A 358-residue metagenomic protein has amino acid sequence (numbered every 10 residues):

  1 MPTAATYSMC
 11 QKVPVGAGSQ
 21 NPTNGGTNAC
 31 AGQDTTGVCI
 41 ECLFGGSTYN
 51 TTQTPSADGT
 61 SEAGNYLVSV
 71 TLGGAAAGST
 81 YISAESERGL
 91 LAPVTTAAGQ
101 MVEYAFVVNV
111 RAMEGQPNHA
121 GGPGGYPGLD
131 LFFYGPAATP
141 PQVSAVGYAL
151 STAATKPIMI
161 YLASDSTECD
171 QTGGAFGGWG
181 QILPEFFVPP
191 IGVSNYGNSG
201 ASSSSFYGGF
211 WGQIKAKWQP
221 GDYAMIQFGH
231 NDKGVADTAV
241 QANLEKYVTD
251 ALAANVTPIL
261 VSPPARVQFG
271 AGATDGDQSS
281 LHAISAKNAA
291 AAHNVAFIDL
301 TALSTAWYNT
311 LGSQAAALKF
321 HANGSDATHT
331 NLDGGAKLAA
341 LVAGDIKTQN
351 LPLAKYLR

Functional and structural regions predicted by a protein language model:
M1-G173: Compositionally biased, intrinsically disordered or flexible polar/acidic segments
G74-A75, S166-D170, N198-S204, H230-V235 (+7 more regions): Solvent-exposed loop/turn segments at secondary-structure junctions within structured extracellular/periplasmic domains
L131, V146-N198, G212-P220: Serine-esterase "nucleophile elbow" of acetyl-processing enzymes
M159-C169, I191-G197, D222-F228, A251 (+4 more regions): Structural recognition of the beta-strand scaffold that forms the well-ordered cores of secreted hydrolase catalytic
Q171-F176, F206-G208, A236-V240, G270-T274 (+2 more regions): Short, solvent-exposed loop/turn and secondary-structure capping segments
F206-A242, A265-R266: Oxyanion-hole/transition-state-stabilizing segment in secreted/luminal serine hydrolases and related acyltransferases
A239-E245, Q278-A283: Charged helix-capping and loop-helix junction motifs
Q268-R358: Catalytic His-Asp segment of secreted/periplasmic serine-dependent ester chemistry enzymes
